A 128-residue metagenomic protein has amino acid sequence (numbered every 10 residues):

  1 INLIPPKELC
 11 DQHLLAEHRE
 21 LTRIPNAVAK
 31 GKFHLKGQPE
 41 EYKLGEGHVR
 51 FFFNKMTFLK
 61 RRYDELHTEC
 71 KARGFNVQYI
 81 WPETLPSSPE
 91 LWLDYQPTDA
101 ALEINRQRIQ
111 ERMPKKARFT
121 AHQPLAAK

Functional and structural regions predicted by a protein language model:
I1-K128: Extended, charge-rich alpha-helical interface modules
